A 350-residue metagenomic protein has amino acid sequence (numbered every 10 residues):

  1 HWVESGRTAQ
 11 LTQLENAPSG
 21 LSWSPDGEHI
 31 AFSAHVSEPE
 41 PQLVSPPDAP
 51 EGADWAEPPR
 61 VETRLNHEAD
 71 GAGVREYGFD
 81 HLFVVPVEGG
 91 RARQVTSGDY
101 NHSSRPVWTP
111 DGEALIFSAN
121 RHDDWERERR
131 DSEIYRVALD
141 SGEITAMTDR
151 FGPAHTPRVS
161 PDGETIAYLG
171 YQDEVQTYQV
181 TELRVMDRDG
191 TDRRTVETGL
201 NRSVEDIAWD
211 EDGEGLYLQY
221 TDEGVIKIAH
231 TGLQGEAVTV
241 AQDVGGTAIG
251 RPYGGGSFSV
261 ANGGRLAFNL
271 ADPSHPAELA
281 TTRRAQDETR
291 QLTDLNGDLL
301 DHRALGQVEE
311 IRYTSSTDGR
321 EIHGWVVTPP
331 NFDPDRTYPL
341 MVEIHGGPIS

Functional and structural regions predicted by a protein language model:
W2-D48, V84-P86, L270-D272, A280-R283: Internal hydrophobic scaffold segments of catalytic domains
W2-G6, P86-G90, A138-G142, D187-T191 (+2 more regions): Short loop/turn segments that connect beta-strands within beta-propeller blades
R7-T8, E15-I30, A69-V74, L82 (+8 more regions): Conserved beta-propeller blade repeats
H35-F83, E88, R129-E133, A285-D298: Predominantly five- to eight-bladed beta-propeller fold
E40-V44, F79-H81, E126-E133, Q176-R184 (+2 more regions): Structural motif
G213, G255-S350: Serine-hydrolase catalytic core recognition
